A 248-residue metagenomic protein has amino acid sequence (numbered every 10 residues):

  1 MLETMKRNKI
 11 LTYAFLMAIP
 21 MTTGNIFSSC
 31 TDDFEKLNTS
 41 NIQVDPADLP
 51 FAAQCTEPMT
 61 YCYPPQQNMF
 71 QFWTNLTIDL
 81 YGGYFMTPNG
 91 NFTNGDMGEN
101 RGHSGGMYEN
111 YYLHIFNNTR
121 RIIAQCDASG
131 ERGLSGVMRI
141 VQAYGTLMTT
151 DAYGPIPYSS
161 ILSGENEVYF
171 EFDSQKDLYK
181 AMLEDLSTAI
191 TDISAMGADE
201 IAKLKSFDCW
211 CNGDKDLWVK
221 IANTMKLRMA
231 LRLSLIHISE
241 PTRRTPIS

Functional and structural regions predicted by a protein language model:
M1-T39: Bacterial Sec-dependent N-terminal signal peptides
T4, T242-T245: Ala/Thr-enriched low-complexity intrinsically disordered regions
S29-G82, T87, N91, N110-L113 (+3 more regions): Membrane-proximal, proline-rich intrinsically disordered regions
D48-L49, Y84-S239, R243: Structured, solvent-exposed acidic/aromatic patches
